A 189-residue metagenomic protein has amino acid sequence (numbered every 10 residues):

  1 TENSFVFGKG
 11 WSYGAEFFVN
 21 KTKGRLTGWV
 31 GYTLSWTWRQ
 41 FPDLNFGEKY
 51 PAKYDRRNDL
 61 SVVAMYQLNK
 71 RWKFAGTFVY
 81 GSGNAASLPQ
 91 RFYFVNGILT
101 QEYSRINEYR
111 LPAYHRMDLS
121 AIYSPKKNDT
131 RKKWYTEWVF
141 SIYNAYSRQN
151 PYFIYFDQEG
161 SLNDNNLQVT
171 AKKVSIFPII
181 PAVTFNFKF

Functional and structural regions predicted by a protein language model:
T1-K9, R39-D43, G47-K53, S87-Y93 (+3 more regions): Extracellular/periplasm-exposed beta-strand and loop segments of Gram-negative cell-envelope proteins, dominated by
E2-L88: Gram-negative outer-membrane beta-barrel transporters
F7-G14, N20, R110-L119, V174 (+1 more regions): Outer-membrane beta-barrel transmembrane strands
G31, G97-I98: Short low-complexity stretches enriched in small and charged residues
A52, M65, A113, I179-A182: Hydrophobic residues in alpha-helical membrane-spanning segments
D59-S61, D118, E137: Extracellular structured ligand-interaction cores
S61-N69, I98-Y109, K126: Generic detector of contiguous secondary-structure segments
R71, Y80-N96, R116, Y123-F189: C-terminal beta-signal and adjacent terminal beta-strands/loops of Gram-negative outer-membrane beta-barrel proteins
